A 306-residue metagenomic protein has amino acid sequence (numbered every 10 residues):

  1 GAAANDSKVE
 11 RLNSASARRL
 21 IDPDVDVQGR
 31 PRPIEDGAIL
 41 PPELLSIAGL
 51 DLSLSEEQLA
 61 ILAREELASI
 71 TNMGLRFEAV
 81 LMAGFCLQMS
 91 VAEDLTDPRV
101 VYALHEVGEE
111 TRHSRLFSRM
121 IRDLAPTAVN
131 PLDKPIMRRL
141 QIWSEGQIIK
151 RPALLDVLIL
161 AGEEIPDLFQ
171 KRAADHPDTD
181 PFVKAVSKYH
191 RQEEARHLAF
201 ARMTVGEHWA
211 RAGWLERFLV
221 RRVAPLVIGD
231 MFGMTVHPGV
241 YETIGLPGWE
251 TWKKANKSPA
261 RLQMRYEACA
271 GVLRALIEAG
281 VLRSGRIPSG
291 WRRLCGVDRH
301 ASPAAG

Functional and structural regions predicted by a protein language model:
G1-V101, R122-R139, G146-A153, R211-W214 (+1 more regions): Terminal targeting/low-complexity segments that flank the catalytic cores of oxidoreductases
G74-E78, M82, E106-I121, D156-Q170 (+2 more regions): Alpha-helical transition-metal enzyme core signature, strongest for iron centers
V100-L104, A185-K188: Short, charged, amphipathic alpha-helical segments
R138-A173, D178-A185, R191, A195: Loop-centered beta-sheet repeat module
F169-D230: Aromatic-anchored, glycine/proline-accented short structural segments that stabilize local strand-turns or short
